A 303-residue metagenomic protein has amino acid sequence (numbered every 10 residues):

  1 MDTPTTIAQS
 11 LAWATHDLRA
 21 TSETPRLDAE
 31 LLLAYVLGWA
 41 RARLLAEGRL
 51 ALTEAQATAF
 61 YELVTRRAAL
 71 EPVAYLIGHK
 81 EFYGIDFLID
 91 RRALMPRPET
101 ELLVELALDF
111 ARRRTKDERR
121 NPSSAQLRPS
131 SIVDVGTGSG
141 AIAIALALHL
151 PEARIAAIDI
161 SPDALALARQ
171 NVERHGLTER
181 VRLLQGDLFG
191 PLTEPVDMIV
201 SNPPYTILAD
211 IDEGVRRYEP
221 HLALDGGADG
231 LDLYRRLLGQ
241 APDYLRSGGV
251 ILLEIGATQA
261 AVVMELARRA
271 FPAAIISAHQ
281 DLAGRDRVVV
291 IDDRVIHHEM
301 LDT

Functional and structural regions predicted by a protein language model:
M1-L37, A42-L44, R49: Non-catalytic accessory regions of SAM-dependent methyltransferases
S10, D28-A29, Q56-A59, L233: Residue-level detector of well-ordered alpha-helical segments, enriched for hydrophobic/aromatic packing positions
L18, A111, V172, A241 (+2 more regions): Conserved hydrophobic residues forming the short capping helix/wall of the S-adenosyl-L-methionine
L31-F110: Conserved AdoMet
L32, L70, T100, I142 (+6 more regions): Residue-level signal for inorganic ion chemistry
M95, E101-R216: Conserved SAM/SAH cofactor-binding pocket of Class I
I160-L165, R216-V250, G256-A260: Glycine-rich S-adenosyl-L-methionine
L252-T303: C-terminal catalytic and target-recognition region of SAM-dependent MTase-like enzymes, primarily methyltransferases
